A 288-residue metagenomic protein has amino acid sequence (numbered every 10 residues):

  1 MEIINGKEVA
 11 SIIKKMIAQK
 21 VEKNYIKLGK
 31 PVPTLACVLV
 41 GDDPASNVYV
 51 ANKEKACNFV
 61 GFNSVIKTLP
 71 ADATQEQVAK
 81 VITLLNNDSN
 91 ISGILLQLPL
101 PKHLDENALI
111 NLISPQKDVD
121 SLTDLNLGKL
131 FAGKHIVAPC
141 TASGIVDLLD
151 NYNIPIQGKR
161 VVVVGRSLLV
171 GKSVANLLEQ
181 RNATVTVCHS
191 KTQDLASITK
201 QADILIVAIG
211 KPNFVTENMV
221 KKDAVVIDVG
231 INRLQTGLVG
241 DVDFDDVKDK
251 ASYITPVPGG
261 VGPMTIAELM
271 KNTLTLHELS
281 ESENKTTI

Functional and structural regions predicted by a protein language model:
M1-G29: Positively charged, low-complexity intrinsically disordered leader regions
V32-D42: Short beta-strand segments enriched in small/hydrophobic residues
D42-E54, I136-V225, V239-D245: Glycine-rich phosphate/diphosphate-binding loop of Rossmann-like nucleotide-binding domains
C57-A71, V185-V187: Short beta-strand elements in bilobed, periplasmic/extracellular small-molecule ligand-binding domains
Q77-S89: Short, well-structured alpha-helical segments in soluble
N90-L100, D105-E106, Q201-L234: Glycine-rich phosphate-binding loop
L96-I156: Anion-binding alpha/beta catalytic cores of soluble intermediary-metabolism enzymes, centered on
N107-T123, L127, G230-S280: Rossmann-fold NAD(P)-binding glycine/threonine-rich loop
